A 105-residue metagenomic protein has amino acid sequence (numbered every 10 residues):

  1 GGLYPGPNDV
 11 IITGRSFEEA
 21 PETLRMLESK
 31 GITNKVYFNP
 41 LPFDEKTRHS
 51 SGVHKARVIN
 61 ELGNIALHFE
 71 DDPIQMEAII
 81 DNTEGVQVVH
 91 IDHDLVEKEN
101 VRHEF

Functional and structural regions predicted by a protein language model:
G1, S51-K55, D72: Amphipathic coiled-coil/heptad-repeat helices and related helical stalk/stem segments that mediate oligomerization
G1-H49: Alpha-helical substrate-recognition element adjacent to the catalytic core
G2-L3, P7, V53, N64 (+1 more regions): Intrinsically disordered, low-complexity regions
G2-L3, T23-M26, V58-E61, Q75-N82: A short acidic, amphipathic alpha-helical/loop segment
G31, G63-N64: Structured loop/turn residues at beta-strand edges in well-structured enzyme cores
K46-L62: Short loop-to-alpha-helix "cap/lid" segments that border enzyme active sites across diverse enzyme classes
N64-F105: Acidic, Mg2+-coordinating phosphoryl-transfer loop and its flanking beta/alpha structural elements, shared across
